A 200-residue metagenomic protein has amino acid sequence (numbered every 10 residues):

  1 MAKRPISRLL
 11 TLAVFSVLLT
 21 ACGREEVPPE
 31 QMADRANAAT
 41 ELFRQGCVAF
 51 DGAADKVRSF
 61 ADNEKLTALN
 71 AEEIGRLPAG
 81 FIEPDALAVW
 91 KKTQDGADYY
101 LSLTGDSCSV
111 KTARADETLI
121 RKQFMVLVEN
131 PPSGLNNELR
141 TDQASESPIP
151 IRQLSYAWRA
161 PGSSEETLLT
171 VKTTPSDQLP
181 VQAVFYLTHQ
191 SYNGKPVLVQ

Functional and structural regions predicted by a protein language model:
A2-T11: Bacterial N-terminal signal peptides that target proteins for export
L18-A21: C-terminal motif of bacterial Sec signal peptides marking the signal peptidase cleavage site
G23-E25: Bacterial signal peptide processing site
V27-K56, Y100-K122: Terminal, regulation- and interaction-focused segments at domain boundaries
Q45-T93: N-terminal secretory signal peptides
A79-Y99, L103, R152-P175: Amphipathic, interaction-prone secondary-structure segments
K91-L154: Long, charged/polar, surface-exposed segments that mediate recognition or autoinhibition
E146-Q200: Glycine-rich, aromatic-bearing surface loops/beta-hairpins
